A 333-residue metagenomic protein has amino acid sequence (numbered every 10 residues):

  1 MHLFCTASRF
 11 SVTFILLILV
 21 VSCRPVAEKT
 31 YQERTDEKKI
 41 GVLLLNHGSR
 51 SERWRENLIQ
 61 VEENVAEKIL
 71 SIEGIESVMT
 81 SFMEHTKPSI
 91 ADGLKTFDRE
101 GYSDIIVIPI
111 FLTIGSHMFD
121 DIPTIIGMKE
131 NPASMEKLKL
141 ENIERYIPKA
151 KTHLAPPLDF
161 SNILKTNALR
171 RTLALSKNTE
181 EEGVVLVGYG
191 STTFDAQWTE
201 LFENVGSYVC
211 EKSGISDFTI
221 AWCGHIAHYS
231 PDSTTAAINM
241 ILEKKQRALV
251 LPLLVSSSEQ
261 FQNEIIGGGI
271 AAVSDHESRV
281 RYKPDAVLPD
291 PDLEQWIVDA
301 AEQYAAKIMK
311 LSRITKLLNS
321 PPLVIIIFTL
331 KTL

Functional and structural regions predicted by a protein language model:
M1-S11: Bacterial N-terminal signal peptides that target proteins for export
S11-I18: Sec-dependent N-terminal signal peptides
V21-S22: C-terminal motif of bacterial Sec signal peptides marking the signal peptidase cleavage site
P25-L333: Extended amphipathic ligand-handling, pore-lining, and cofactor/metal-binding catalytic surfaces
